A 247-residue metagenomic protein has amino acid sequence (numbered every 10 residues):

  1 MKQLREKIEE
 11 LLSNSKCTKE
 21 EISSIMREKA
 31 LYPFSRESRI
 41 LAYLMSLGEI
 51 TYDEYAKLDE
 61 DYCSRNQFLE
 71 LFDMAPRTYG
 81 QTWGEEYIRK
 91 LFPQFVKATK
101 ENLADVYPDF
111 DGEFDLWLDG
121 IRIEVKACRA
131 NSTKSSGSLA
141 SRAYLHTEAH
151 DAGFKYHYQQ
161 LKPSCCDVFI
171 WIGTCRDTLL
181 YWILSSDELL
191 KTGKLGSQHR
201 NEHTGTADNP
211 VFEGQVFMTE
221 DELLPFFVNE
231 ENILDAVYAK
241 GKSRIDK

Functional and structural regions predicted by a protein language model:
M1-F114, A127-K247: Nucleic-acid endonuclease domains
L116-G120: Active-site beta-strand termini and strand-to-loop segments that position acidic
R122-E124: Short hydrophobic-acidic sequence motifs that mark active-site Asp/Glu residues
